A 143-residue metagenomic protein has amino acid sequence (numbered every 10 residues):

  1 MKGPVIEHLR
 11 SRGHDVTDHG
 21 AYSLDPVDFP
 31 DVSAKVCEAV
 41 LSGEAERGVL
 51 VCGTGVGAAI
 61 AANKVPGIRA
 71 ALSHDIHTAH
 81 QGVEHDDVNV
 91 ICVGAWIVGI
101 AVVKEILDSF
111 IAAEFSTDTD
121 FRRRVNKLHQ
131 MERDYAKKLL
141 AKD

Functional and structural regions predicted by a protein language model:
M1-V16: Glycine-rich phosphate/diphosphate-binding loop of Rossmann-like nucleotide-binding domains
L9, I76-D143: C-terminal binding/interaction regions
R12, V65-P66, D86: Short, structured coil segments at secondary-structure junctions
D15-V27: A short beta-strand-loop structural module common to alpha/beta enzyme folds
H19, C52-T54, H74-D75, V93-W96: Fold-independent oxyanion-binding glycine-rich loops and adjacent beta-strand/coil segments at enzyme active sites
V32-S73: Helix-adjacent hinge/juxtasegments
